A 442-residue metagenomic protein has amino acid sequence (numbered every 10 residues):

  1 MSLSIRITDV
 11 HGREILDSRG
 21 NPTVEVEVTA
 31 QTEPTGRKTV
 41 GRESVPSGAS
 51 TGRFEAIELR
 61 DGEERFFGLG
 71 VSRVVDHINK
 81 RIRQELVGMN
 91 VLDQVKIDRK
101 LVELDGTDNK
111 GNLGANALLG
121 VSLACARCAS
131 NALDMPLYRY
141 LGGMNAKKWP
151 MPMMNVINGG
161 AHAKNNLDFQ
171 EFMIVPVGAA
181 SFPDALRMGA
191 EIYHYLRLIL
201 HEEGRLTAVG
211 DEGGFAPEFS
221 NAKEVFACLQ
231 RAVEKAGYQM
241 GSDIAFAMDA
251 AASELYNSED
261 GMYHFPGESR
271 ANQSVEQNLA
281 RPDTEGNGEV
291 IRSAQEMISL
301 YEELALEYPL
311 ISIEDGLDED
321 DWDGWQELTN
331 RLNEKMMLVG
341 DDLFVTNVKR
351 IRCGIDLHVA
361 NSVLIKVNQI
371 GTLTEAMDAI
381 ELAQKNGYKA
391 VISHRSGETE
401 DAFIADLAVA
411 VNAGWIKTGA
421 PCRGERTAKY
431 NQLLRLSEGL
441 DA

Functional and structural regions predicted by a protein language model:
M1-T23: Short, Gly/Pro- and small/polar-rich lid/capping loops
I15-V26, N109-S130, M151-L167, D211-F215 (+2 more regions): Conserved phosphate/anionic-ligand binding catalytic regions in large, soluble enzymes, centered on
V24-T32, E43-S47, M154-P176, M248-G267 (+1 more regions): Short beta-strand elements
P46-N131, M135, L186, G214: Metal- or metallocofactor-binding catalytic centers and their adjacent structured scaffolds across diverse enzyme
M135-M153: Glycine/threonine-rich beta-strand-loop-alpha-helix active-site module that forms ligand/phosphate-binding
K147-G210: Mobile "lid/hinge" segments at catalytic clefts and subdomain interfaces of large enzymes
K223-A442: Catalytic core of soluble alpha/beta enzymes
